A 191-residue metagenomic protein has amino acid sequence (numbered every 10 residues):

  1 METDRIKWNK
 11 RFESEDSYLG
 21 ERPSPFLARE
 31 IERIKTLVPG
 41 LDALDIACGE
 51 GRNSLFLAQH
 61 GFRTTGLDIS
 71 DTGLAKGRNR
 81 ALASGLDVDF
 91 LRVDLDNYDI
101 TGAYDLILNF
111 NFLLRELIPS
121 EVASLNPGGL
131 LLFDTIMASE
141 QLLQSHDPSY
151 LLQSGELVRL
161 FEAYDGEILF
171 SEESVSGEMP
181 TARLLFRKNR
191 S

Functional and structural regions predicted by a protein language model:
M1-V38: Conserved class I S-adenosyl-L-methionine
G40-G49: Conserved class I S-adenosyl-L-methionine
R63-D68: Conserved SAM-binding motif I beta-strand of class I
S70-T72: Conserved SAM/SAH-binding beta-strand->alpha-helix loop
G77-R78: Conserved SAM-binding loop
A83-L95: Conserved SAM-binding strand-loop segment of SAM-dependent methyltransferases
D99-L106: A short acidic, Gly/Pro-enriched loop at the edge of an enzyme's catalytic core that lines a small-molecule cofactor
G129-E140: Conserved beta-strand signature within the Rossmann-like core of class I S-adenosyl-L-methionine
